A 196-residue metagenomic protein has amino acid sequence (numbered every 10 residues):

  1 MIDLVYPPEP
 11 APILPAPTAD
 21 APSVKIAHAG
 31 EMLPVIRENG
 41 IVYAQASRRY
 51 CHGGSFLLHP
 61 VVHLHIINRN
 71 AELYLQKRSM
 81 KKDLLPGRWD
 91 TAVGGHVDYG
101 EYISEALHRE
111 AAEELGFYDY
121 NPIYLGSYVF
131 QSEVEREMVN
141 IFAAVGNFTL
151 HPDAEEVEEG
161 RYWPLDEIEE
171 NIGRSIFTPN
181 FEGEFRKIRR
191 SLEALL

Functional and structural regions predicted by a protein language model:
M1-P17, Y99, G126, E133-L196: Nudix hydrolase/Nudix homology domain
D20-H63, R69: Acidic, metal-coordinating catalytic segment for phosphate/diphosphate chemistry, firing primarily on the Nudix
Y50, K81-D83, E159, T178: Short, surface-exposed beta-strand-loop junctions and turns on beta-sheet-rich folds
G54-F56, L84-W89, W163-P164: A short, polar/proline- and glycine-enriched secondary-structure boundary/capping micro-motif
P60, M80, Y102-S104, H108 (+1 more regions): Active-site segment of metal-dependent pyrophosphate-handling enzymes, primarily the Nudix hydrolase catalytic core
V61-V93: A glycine-rich, hydrophobic loop/mini-helix early in the fold
G95-E101: Active-site acidic-Proline motif in GNAT/NAT acetyltransferases
